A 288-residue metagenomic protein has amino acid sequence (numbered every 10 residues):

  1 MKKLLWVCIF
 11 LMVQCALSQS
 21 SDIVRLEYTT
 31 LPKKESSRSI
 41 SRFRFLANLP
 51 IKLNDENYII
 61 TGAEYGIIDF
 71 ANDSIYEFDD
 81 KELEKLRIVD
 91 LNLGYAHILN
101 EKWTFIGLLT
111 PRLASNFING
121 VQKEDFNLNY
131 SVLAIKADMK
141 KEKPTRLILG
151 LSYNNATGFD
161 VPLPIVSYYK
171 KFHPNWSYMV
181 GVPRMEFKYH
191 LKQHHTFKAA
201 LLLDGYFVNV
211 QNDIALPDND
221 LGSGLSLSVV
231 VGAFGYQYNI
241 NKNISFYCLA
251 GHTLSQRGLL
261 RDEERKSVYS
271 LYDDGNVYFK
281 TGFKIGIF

Functional and structural regions predicted by a protein language model:
S21-N119: Transmembrane beta-barrel domains of bacterial outer-membrane proteins
V24-L26, T61-A63, G107-L109, L147-L149 (+4 more regions): Membrane-embedded beta-strand positions of outer-membrane beta-barrel proteins
Y28-K34, Y65-A71, H97, P111-F117 (+7 more regions): Transmembrane beta-strands of outer-membrane beta-barrel pores
E35-S41, D80-R87, G120-N127, T157-G158 (+3 more regions): Replace "Gram-negative outer membrane beta-barrel proteins" with "bacterial and organellar outer membrane beta-barrel
L49-L53, H97, A134-D138, K170 (+4 more regions): Residue-level signature of outer-membrane beta-barrel architecture
D55-I60, K102-F105, M139-L147, N175-Y178 (+4 more regions): Repeated loop/turn-to-beta-strand initiation elements of outer-membrane beta-barrel proteins
A63-V89, P183-K266, Y272, V277-F279: Outer-membrane beta-barrel translocator/channel fold
V166-Y169, D273-F288: Outer-membrane beta-barrel "beta-signal"
